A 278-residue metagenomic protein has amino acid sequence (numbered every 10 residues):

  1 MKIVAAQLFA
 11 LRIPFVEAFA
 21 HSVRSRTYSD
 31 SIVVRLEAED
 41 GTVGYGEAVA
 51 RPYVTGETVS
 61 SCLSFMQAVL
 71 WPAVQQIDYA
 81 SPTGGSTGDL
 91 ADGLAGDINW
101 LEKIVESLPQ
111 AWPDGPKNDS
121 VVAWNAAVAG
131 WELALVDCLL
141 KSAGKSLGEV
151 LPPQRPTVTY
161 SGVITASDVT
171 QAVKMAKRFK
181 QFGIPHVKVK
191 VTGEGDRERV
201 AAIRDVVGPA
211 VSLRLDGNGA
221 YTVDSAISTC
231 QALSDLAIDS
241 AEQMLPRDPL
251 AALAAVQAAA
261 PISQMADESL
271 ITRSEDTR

Functional and structural regions predicted by a protein language model:
M1-G56: Structured beta-strand/loop patches that form or line metal/cofactor-binding pockets in enzymes
I3, V34, G41, L70 (+5 more regions): Conserved, mostly hydrophobic/aromatic
S29-S31, L133, K141, R197: Conserved N-terminal beta1-alpha1 strand-loop-helix module at the mouth
E37-S142: Metal- or metallocofactor-binding catalytic centers and their adjacent structured scaffolds across diverse enzyme
K141-D168, R199-A210, A260: N-terminal small/glycine-rich loop or linker at the start of catalytic domains across soluble metabolic enzymes
T157-Q171, K190-V191, D216-T222: Active-site mouth loops of central-metabolism enzymes
Q181-I184, I238: A structural motif
V189, E194-R278: Catalytic core of soluble alpha/beta enzymes
